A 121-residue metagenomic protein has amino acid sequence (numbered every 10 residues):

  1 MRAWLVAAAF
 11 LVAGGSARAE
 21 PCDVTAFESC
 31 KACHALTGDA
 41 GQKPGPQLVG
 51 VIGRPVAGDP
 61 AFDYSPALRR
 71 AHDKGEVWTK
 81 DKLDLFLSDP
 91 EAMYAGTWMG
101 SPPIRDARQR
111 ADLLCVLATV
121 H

Functional and structural regions predicted by a protein language model:
W4-A13: Bacterial N-terminal signal peptides
A19-K43, L48: Sequence/structural segment immediately N-terminal to covalent heme-attachment motifs in c-type and related
V24, D39-Q42, D73, V77-W78 (+1 more regions): Soluble non-cytosolic domains of exported or imported proteins
K31-G38, G53, D73, S88-A92 (+1 more regions): Sec-exported extracytoplasmic/periplasmic mature domains
Q47-G53, G58-D59: Short N-proximal segments of mature Sec-exported proteins
G58-V77: Short Fe-S-cluster ligation motifs
V77-H121: C-terminal capping alpha-helices of c-type cytochrome domains
